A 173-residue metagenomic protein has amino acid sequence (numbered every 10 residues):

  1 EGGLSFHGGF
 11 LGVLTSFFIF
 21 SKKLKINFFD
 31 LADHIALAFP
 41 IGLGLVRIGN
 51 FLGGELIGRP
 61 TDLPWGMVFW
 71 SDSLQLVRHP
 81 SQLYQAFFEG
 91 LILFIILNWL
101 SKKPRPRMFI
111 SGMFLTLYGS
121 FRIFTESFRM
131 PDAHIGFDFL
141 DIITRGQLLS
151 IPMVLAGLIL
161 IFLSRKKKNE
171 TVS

Functional and structural regions predicted by a protein language model:
E1-S173: A feature for loop-to-transmembrane-helix boundaries and adjacent hydrophobic helices in multi-pass integral membrane
